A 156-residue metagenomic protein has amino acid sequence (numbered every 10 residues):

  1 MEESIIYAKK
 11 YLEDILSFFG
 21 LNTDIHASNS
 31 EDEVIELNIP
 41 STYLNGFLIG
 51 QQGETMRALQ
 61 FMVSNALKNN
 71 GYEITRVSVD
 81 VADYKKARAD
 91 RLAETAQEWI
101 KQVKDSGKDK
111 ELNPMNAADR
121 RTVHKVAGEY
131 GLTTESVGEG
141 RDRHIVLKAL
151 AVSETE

Functional and structural regions predicted by a protein language model:
M1-E156: RNA-contacting regions in translation and RNA-metabolism proteins, encompassing KH/S1 modules where present
